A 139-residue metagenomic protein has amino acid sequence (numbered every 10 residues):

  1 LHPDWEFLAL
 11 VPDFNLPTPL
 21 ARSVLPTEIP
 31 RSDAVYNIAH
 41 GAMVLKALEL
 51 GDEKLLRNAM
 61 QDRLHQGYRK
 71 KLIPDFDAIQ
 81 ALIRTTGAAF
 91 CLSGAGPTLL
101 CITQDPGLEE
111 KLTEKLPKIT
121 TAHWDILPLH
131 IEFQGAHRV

Functional and structural regions predicted by a protein language model:
L1-P3, Y36-N37, R84, C91-S93: Solvent-exposed alpha-helices and their adjacent loops that cap or buttress functional pockets in soluble metabolic
W5, G41, G96-T98: Short, surface-exposed beta-edge/turn micro-motifs
L8-K71: Active-site rim beta-loop-alpha module in soluble metabolic enzymes
L48-V139: Glycine-rich, charge-dense phosphate/pyrophosphate-binding loop(s) and the adjacent flexible "lid"/catalytic subdomain
